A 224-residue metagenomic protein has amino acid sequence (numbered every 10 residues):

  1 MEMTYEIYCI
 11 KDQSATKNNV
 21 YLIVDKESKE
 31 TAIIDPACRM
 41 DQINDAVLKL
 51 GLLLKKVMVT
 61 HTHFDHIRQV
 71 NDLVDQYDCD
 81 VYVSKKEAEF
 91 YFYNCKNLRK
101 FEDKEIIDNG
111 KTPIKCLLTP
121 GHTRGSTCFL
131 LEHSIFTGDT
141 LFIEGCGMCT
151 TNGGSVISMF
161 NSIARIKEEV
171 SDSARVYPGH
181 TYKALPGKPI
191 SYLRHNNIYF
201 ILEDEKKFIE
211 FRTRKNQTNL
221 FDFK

Functional and structural regions predicted by a protein language model:
E2-L50, C128-G138: Conserved beta-strand hairpin/beta-sheet module of binuclear metal-dependent hydrolase folds, prominently
Y8-I10, F101, T119: Hydrophobic residues at beta-strand termini and immediately following loops that shape nucleotide-binding pockets
T16-K17, T31, C38-K115, H195-Y199: Active-site HxH/HxHxD metal-binding segment of metal-dependent hydrolases
Y21, F92-N94, G187-P189: Short, well-ordered secondary-structure micro-motifs
L22, K104-L130: Core dinuclear metal-dependent hydrolase active-site scaffold
S28, C38, F64, E87 (+4 more regions): Short, glycine/acidic-enriched loop or turn micro-motifs at the edges of active sites
P36, I67, M159, I163: Aromatic/hydrophobic pocket-lining residues that form the small-molecule binding cavity in soluble enzyme cores
L118, R124-F221: Metallo-beta-lactamase
